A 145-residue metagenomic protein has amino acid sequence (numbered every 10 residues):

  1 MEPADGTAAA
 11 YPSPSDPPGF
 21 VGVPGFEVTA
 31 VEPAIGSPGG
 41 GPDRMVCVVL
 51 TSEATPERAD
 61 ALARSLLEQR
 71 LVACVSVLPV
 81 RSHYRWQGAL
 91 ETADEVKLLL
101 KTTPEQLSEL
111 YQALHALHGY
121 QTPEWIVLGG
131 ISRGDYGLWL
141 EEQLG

Functional and structural regions predicted by a protein language model:
E2-G145: Positively charged, small/polar-rich N-terminal and surface patches that mediate targeting and assembly and bind
